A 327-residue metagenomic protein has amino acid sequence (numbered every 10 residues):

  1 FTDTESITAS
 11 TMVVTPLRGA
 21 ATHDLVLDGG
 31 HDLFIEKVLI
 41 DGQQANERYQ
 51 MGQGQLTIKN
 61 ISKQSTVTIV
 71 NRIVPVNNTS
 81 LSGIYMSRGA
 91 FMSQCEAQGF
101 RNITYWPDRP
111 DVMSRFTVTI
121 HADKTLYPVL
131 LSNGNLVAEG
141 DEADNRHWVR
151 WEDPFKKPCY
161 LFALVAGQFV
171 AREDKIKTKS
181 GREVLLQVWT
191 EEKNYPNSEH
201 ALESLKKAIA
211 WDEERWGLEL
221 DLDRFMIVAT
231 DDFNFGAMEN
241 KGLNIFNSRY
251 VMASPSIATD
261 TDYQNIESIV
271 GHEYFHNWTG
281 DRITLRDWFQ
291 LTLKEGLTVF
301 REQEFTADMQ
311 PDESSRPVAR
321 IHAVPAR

Functional and structural regions predicted by a protein language model:
F1-R224, R249: Acidic/His-enriched low-complexity segments
W151, S180-R327: Hydrophobic alpha-helical and helix-loop surface patches within well-folded domains that function as non-catalytic
